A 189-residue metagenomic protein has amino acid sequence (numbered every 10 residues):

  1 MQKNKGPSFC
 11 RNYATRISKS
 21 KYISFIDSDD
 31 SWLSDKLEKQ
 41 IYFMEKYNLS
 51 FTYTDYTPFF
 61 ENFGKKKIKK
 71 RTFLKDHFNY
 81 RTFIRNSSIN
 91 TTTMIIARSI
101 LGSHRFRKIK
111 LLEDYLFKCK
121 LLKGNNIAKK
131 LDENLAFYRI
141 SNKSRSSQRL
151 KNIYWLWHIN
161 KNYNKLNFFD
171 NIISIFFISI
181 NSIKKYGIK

Functional and structural regions predicted by a protein language model:
M1-S18, K39: Glycine-rich, basic loop-to-helix element that forms the pyrophosphate-binding segment of sugar-nucleotide handling
R16, L74-W155: Conserved nucleotide-sugar donor-binding catalytic segment
K19, L33-S34, A97: GHKL-family ATP-binding catalytic core of two-component histidine kinases
S20, Y47-L49, N125-N126: Short, high-confidence coil segments that cap the C-terminus of an alpha-helix and link into the following beta-strand
I23: Short aromatic/hydrophobic "clamp" motif used to bind/position activated sugar donors
D27-S31, D55: The conserved acidic donor/metal-binding loop of glycosyltransferases
D35-K67: Conserved donor NDP-sugar-binding/catalytic core segment of glycosyltransferases
A128, N142-K189: Non-catalytic, C-terminal membrane-associated alpha-helical segments of glycosyltransferases
